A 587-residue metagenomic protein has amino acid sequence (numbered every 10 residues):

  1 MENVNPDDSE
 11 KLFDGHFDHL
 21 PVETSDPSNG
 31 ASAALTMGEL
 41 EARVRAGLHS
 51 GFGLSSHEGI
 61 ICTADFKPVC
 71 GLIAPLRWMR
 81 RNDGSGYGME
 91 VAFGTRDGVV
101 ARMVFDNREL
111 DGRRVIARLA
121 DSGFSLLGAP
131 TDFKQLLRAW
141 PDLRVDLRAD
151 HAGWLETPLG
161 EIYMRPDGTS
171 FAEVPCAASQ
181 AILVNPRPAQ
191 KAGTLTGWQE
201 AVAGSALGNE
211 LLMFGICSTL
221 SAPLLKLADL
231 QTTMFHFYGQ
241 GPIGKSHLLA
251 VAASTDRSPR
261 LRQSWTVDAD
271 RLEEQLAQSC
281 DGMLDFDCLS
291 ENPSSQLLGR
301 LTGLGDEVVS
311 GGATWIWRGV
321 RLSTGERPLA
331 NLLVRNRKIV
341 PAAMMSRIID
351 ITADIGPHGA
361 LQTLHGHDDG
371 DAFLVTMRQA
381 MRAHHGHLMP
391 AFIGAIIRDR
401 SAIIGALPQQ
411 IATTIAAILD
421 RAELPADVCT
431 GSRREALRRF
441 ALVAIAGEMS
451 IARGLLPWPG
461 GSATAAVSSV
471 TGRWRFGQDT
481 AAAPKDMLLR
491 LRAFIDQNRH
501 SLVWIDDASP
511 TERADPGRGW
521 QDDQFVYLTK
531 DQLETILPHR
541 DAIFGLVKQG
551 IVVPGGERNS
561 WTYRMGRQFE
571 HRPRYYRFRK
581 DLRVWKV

Functional and structural regions predicted by a protein language model:
E2, P223-L227, T255, A446-M449 (+1 more regions): Active-site catalytic microenvironments for nucleophilic, acid-base chemistry
E2-A206, E274-Q275, S279-G282, V334-R335 (+6 more regions): Conserved glycine-centered beta->alpha loop in an early N-terminal alpha/beta scaffold
V91-F93, G98, R113-L119, T314-R327 (+4 more regions): Helical/strand "switch-coupling" subdomains that flank nucleotide/phosphate-binding cores, especially in P-loop NTPases
V104, R108, S122-D132, S205 (+12 more regions): Generic alpha-helical structural element
R148-A206, R398-V587: DNA transaction DNA-binding modules
E173-S258, F440: P-loop NTPase catalytic core of nucleic-acid-dependent motor ATPases
M213, A222-M389, L533-I536, I543: Conserved NTP-binding/hydrolysis core of motor NTPases
